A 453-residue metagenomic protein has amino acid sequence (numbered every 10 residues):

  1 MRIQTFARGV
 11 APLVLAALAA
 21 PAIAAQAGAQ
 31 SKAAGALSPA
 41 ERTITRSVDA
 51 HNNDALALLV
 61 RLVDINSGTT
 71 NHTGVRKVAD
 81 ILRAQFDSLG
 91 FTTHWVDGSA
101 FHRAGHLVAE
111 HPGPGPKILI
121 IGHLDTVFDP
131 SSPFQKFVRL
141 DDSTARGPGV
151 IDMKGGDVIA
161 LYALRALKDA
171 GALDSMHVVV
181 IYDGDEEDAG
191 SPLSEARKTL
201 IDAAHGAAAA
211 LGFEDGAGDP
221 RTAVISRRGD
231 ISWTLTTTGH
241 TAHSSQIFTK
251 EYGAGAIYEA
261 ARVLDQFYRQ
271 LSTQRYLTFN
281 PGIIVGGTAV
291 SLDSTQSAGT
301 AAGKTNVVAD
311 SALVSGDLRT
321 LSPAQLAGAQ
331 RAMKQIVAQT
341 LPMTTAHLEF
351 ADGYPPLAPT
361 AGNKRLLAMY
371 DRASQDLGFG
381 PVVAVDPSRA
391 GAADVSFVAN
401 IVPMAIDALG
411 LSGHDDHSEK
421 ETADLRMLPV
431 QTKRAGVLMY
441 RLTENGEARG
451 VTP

Functional and structural regions predicted by a protein language model:
M1-A7: N-terminal secretory signal peptides that target proteins for export/translocation
G9-A22: Bacterial N-terminal signal peptides
A20-K32: Signal peptide processing junction and immediate N-terminal pro/mature segment of secreted/exported proteins
Q30-E41, D215-G216, I225, T234 (+1 more regions): Metal-dependent amide/peptide-bond hydrolase catalytic core, centered on the "pita-bread" metallohydrolase fold
K32-G149, K168-S175: Acidic/His- and Gly-rich active-site-bordering loop/insert found across diverse amide/peptide-bond hydrolases
V60-G68, R83-T92, R165, D169 (+4 more regions): Sec-exported extracytoplasmic/periplasmic mature domains
I120, D141-S191, I231-T237, Q246-L271 (+2 more regions): Alpha-helical metal-binding/catalytic segments enriched in His/Glu/Asp
M153-R228, G286-Q296, E447-G450: Acidic/histidine-rich catalytic neighborhood of metal-dependent amide-processing enzymes
